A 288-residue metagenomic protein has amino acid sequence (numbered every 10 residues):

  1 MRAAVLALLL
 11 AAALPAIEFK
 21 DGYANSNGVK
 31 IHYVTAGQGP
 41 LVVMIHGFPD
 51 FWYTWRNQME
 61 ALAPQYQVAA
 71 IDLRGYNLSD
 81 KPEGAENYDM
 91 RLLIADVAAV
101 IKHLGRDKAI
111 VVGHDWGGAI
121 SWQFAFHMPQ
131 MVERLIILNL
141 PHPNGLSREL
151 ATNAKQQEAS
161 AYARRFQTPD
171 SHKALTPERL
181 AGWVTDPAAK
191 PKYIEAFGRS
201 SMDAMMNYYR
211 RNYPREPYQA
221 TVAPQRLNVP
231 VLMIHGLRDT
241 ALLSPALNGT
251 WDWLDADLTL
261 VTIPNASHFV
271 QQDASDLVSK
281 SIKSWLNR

Functional and structural regions predicted by a protein language model:
M1-L41, P64-Y66, D107, Y218 (+3 more regions): Alpha/beta-hydrolase fold catalytic core
I17, V29-I31, A69, Y76-V112 (+3 more regions): Flexible "cap/lid" subdomain of the alpha/beta-hydrolase fold that forms the substrate-access gate
N27, G39, R74, P264-A266: Short, solvent-exposed coil/turn elements at secondary-structure transition points
T35-D80: Conserved HGGG/HGGXW glycine-rich cap/lid loop of the alpha/beta-hydrolase fold
F51-W52, A119, A266-S267: A short, glycine- and basic residue-enriched loop/turn that sits immediately adjacent to a domain's principal
A266-S275, S279: Catalytic histidine-centered segment of alpha/beta-hydrolase-like enzymes
